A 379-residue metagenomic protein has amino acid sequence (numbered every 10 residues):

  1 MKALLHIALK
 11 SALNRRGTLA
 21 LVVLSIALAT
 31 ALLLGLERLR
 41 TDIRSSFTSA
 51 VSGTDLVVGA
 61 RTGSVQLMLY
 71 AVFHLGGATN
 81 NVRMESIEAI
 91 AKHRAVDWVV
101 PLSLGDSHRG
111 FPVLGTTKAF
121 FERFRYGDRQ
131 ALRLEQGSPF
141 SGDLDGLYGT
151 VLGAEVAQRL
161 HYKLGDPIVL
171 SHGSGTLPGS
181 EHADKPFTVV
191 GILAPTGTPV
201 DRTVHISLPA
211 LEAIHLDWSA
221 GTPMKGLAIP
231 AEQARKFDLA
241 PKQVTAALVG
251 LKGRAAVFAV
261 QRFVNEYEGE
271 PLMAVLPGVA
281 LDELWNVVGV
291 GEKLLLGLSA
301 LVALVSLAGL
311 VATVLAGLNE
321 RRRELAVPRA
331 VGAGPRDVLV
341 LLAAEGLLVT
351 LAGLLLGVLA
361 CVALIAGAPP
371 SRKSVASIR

Functional and structural regions predicted by a protein language model:
M1-H6, P271-L272: Short, membrane-interfacial amphipathic segments enriched in basic
G17-D42, L355: Short, strongly hydrophobic transmembrane alpha-helices
L24, E292-T313: Internal alpha-helical transmembrane segments of multipass membrane proteins, especially hydrophobic lipid-embedded
A31-E122, D143, K236-F237, V260-E266 (+1 more regions): Hydrophobic, regular-secondary-structure patches
S107-A119, G127-P223: Hydrophobic secondary-structure segments that place a key small or acidic residue at a functional site
F140-S141, R372-R379: Conserved transmembrane alpha-helices of multi-pass membrane proteins, especially helix-helix packing segments enriched
E181-T188, I192-E292: Mechanotransmission and gating elements of multispan inner-membrane complexes involved in transport and envelope
A300-V305, L315-P369: Transmembrane alpha-helical interface segments in multi-pass membrane proteins
